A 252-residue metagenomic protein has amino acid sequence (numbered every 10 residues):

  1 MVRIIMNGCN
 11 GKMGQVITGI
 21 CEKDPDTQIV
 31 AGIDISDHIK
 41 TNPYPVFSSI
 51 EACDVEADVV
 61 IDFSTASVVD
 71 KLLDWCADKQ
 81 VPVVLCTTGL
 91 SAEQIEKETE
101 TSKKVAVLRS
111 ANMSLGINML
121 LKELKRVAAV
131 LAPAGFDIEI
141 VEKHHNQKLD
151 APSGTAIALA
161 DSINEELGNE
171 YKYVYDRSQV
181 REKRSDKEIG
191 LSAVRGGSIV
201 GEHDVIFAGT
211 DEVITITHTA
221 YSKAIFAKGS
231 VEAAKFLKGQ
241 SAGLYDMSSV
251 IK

Functional and structural regions predicted by a protein language model:
M1-I5: Extreme N-terminal starter segment of soluble prokaryotic enzymes
M6-N7, K12-A57, P133-K252: C-terminal substrate-binding/catalytic lobe of Rossmann-fold NAD(P)-dependent oxidoreductases
I29, V46, V83-V84, V107: Hydrophobic beta-strand scaffold residues
E56-C76, G89-Q94: Beta-loop-alpha module in the N-terminal Rossmann-like domain of NAD(P)-dependent dehydrogenases, especially those
D74, D78, T87-V107, N118: Rossmann-fold NAD(P)-binding glycine/threonine-rich loop
P82, K97-S114, L131, F136: Rossmann-fold dehydrogenase core element
M119-G135, A151: Rossmann-like NAD(P)H-binding beta-loop-alpha module
